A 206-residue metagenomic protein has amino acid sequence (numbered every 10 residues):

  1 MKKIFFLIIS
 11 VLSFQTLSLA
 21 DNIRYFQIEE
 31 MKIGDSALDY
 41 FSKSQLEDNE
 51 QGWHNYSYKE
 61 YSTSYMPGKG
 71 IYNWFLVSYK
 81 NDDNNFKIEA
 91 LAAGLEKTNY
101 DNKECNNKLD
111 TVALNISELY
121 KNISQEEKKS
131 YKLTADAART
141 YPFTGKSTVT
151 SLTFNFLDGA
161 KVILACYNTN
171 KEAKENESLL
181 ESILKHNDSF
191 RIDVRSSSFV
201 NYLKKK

Functional and structural regions predicted by a protein language model:
K2-L7: Sec-dependent signal peptide recognition, specifically the positively charged N-region followed immediately by
V11-L12: Repetitive helical segments and hydrophobic/amphipathic motifs
Q15-A20: Sec/Tat signal peptide C-region and signal peptidase I cleavage site
D21-Y61, Y65, A92-K206: Non-cytosolic coordination micro-motifs
S62-K87: Compositionally biased P/S/T/G-rich terminal and signal peptide-adjacent segments that lie outside catalytic cores
